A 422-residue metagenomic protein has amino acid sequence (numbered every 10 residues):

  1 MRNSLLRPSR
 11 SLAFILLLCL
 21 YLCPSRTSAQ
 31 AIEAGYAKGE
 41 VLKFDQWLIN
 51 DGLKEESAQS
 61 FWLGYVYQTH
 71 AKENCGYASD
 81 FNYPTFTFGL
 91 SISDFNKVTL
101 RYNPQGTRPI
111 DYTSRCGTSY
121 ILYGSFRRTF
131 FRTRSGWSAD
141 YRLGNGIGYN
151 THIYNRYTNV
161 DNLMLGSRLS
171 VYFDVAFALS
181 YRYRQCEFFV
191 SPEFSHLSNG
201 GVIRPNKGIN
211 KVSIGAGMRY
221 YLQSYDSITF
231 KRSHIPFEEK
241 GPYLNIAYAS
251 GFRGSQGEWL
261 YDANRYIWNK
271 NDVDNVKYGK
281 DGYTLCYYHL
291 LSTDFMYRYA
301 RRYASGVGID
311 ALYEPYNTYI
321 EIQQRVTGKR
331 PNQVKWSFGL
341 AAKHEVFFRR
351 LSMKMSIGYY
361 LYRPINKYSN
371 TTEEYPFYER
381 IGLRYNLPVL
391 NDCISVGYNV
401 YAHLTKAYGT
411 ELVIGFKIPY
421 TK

Functional and structural regions predicted by a protein language model:
S28-I32, D80-F86, S135-Y141, R184-F188 (+7 more regions): Outer-envelope beta-barrel architecture signal
I32-Y36, F86-L90, Y141-N145, V175-F177 (+8 more regions): Membrane-embedded beta-strand positions of outer-membrane beta-barrel proteins
Y36-L42, L90-N96, N145-I153, Y183 (+9 more regions): Transmembrane beta-strands of outer-membrane beta-barrel pores
E40-W62, R101-Y112, D161, G254-L290: Surface-exposed strand-loop-strand hairpins of Gram-negative outer-membrane beta-barrel proteins
F44-I49, T99-G106, H152-V160, G200-K207 (+5 more regions): Outer-membrane beta-barrel translocator domains and adjoining extracellular loop/strand segments of Gram-negative
E55-F61, N82, S114-L122, W137 (+8 more regions): Residues that define the transmembrane beta-barrel architecture of outer-membrane proteins
L63, N210-T229, A407-K422: Outer-membrane beta-barrel "beta-signal"
N74, F81-H152, Y297-L361, Y385-L387: Gram-negative (and chloroplast) outer-membrane scaffold detector with strong preference for beta-barrel transmembrane
